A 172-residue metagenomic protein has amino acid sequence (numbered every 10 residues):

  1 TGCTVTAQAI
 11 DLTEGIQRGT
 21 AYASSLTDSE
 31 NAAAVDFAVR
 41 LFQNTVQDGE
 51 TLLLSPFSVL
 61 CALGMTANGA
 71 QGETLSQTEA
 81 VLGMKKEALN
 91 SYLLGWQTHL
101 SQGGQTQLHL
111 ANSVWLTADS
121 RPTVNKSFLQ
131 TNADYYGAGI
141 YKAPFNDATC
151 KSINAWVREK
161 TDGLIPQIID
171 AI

Functional and structural regions predicted by a protein language model:
V5-A33: N-terminal low-complexity, Pro/Thr/Ser-rich intrinsically disordered segments that act as propeptides or flexible
G15-S25, F57-C61, L75-Q77, T131-G139 (+1 more regions): Acidic/histidine-rich, surface-exposed loop or edge segments in extracytoplasmic proteins
G19, N68-L100: Active-site-surrounding "flap" and adjacent substrate/cofactor-binding loops of secreted or lumenal enzymes, prototyped
V35-T45: Mature N-terminal segment immediately following signal peptide/propeptide cleavage in secreted/periplasmic
Q43-G49, A67-T78, T117-F128: Short helix-capping/linker segments at secondary-structure and domain boundaries
G49, S91-I172: Non-catalytic, conformational "gating/processing" segments within enzyme and secreted inhibitor domains
L52-V59, L63-A70, I168-I172: Active-site-proximal helix/loop microenvironment of the serine DD-peptidase/beta-lactamase transpeptidase fold
